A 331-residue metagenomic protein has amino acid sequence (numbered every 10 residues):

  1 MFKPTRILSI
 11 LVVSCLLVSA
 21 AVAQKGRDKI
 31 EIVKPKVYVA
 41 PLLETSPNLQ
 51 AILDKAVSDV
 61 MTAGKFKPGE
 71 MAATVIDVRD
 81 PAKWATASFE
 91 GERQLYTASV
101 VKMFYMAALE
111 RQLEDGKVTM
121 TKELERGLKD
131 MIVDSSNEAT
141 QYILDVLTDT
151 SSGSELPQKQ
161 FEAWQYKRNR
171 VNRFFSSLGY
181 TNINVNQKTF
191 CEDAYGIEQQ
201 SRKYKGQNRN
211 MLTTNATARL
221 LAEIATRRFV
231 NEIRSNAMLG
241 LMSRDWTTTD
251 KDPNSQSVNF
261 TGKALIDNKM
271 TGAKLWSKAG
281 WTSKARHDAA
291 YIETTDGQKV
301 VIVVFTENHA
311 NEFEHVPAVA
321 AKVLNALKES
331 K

Functional and structural regions predicted by a protein language model:
M1-S9: Bacterial N-terminal signal peptides that target proteins for export
S9-V18: Bacterial N-terminal signal peptides
S19-A23: Sec/Tat signal peptide C-region and signal peptidase I cleavage site
Q24-V57, K65-K67, R209, T213 (+1 more regions): Structured C-terminal helix/loop/strand segments within mature extracytoplasmic catalytic/sensor domains
V37-I52, A56-V60, P68, E123-Y204 (+1 more regions): Active-site-adjacent helix/loop patches that line small-molecule binding or acyl-intermediate pockets
I52-E90, I292-E293: A short, well-structured edge-of-sheet supersecondary motif
L95-V118, M131, I302: Active-site SXXK
R111-K129, T140, N231-S235: Short, well-structured active-site flanking segments
